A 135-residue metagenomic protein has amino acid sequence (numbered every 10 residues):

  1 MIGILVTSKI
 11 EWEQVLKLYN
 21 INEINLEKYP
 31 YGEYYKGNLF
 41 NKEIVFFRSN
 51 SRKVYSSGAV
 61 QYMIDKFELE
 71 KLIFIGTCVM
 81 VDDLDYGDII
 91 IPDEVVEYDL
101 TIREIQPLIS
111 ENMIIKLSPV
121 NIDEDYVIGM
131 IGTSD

Functional and structural regions predicted by a protein language model:
M1-G3: Extreme N-terminal starter segment of soluble prokaryotic enzymes
S8-K9: Helix N-cap/beta->alpha junction signal
Y19-I21: Short Gly/aromatic-enriched secondary-structure transition segments
I24: Flexible, glycine/charged-enriched surface loops at secondary-structure junctions
Y29-D135: Glycine-rich phosphate- or other oxyanion-binding loops that anchor nucleotides, phosphorylated ligands
